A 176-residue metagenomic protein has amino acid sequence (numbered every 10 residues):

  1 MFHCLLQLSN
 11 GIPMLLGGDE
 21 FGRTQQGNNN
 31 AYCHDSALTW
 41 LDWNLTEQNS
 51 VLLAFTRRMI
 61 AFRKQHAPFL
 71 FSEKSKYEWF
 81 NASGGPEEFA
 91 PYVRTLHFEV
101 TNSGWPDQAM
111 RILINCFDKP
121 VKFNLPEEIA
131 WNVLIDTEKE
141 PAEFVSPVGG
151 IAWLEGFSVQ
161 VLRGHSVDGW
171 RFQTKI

Functional and structural regions predicted by a protein language model:
M1: Metal-dependent phosphoester/phosphodiester hydrolase catalytic core
C4-I176: Carbohydrate-interacting/catalytic domains
